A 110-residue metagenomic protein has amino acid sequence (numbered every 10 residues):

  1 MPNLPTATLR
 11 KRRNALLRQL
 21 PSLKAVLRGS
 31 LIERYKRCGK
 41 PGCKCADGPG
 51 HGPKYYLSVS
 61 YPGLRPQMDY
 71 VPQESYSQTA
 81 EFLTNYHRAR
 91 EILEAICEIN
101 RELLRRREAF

Functional and structural regions predicted by a protein language model:
M1-F110: A positively charged, amphipathic N-terminal helix/segment that binds anionic biomolecules
